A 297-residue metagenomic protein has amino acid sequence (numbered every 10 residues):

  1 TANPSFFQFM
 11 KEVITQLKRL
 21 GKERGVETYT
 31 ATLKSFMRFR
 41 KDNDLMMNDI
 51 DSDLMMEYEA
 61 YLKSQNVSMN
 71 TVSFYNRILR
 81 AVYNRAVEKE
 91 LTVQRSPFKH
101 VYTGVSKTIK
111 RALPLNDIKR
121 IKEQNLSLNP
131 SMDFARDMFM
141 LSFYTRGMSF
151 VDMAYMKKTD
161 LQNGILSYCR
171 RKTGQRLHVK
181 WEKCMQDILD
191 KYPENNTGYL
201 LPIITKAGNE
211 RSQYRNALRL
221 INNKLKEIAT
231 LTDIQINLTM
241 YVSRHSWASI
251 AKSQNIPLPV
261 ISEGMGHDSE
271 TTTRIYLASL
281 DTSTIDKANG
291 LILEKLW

Functional and structural regions predicted by a protein language model:
T1-Q65: Basic/aromatic-enriched alpha-helical hairpins
S35-R38, N48-D49, S64-P97, R146-M148: N-terminal DNA-binding recognition helix of tyrosine site-specific recombinases/integrases
M56-E57, T92-N125, T205-Q213: Flexible interdomain linker/hinge and immediately adjacent N-terminus of the catalytic tyrosine-recombinase domain
A112, R170-G174, M265-G290: Catalytic-site neighborhood detector that most strongly recognizes the C-terminal catalytic loop/helix of tyrosine
I118, E182-Q235: Active-site/catalytic core of tyrosine-dependent DNA strand-transfer enzymes
E123, S127-P130, N222-E263: Short, basic (Lys/Arg/His-rich) helix/loop patches that form interaction surfaces in the mid-to-C-terminal regions
T159-S167, I234-I236, I256-I275: Short, polar N-cap/turn motifs at the start of nucleic acid-interacting alpha helices
H178-K183, D187, K191-Y192, A278-W297: DNA/chromatin major-groove-contacting recognition/catalytic segments
